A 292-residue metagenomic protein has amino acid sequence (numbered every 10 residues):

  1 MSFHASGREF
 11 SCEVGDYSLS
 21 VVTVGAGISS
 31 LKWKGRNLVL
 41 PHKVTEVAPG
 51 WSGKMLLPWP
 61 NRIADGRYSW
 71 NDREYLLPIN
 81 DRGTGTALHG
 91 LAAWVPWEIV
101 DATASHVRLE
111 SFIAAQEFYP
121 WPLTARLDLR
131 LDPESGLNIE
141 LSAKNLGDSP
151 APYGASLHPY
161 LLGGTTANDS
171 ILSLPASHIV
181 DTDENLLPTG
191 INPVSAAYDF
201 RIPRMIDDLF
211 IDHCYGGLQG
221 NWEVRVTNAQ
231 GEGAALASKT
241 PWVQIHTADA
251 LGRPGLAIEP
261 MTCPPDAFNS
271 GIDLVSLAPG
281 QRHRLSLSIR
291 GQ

Functional and structural regions predicted by a protein language model:
M1, D81, G85-P133: Extended, loop-rich substrate-binding clefts of extracytoplasmic carbohydrate-active enzymes
M1-G15: Short, Gly/Pro- and small/polar-rich lid/capping loops
L19, S111-Y153, L157-P159, G164: Acidic, contiguous internal or C-terminal segments within carbohydrate-active enzymes that form a structured patch used
S20-E74, N80: Acidic-aromatic substrate-binding/catalytic surfaces of carbohydrate-active enzymes
Y68-L76, L141, S276-Q292: Short Pro-Gly-centered flexible turn/kink motifs
S69-R73, V100-V107, R130-G136, G163-D169 (+2 more regions): A short, structured loop/turn motif at beta-sheet edges
L77, P150-P152, Y160-S238: Active-site/ligand-binding surface loops and adjacent short beta/alpha elements that line catalytic pockets across
V226-P265: Glycine-rich active-site loops that engage anionic ligands at enzyme catalytic sites
